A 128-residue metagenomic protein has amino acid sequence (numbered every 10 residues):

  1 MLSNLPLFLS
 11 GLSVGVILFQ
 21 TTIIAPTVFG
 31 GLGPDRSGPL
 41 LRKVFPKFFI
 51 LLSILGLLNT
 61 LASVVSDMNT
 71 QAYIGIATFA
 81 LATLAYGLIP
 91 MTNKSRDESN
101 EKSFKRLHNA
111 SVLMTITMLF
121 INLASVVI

Functional and structural regions predicted by a protein language model:
M1-I128: Polytopic transmembrane helical bundles with strong interfacial aromatic enrichment
